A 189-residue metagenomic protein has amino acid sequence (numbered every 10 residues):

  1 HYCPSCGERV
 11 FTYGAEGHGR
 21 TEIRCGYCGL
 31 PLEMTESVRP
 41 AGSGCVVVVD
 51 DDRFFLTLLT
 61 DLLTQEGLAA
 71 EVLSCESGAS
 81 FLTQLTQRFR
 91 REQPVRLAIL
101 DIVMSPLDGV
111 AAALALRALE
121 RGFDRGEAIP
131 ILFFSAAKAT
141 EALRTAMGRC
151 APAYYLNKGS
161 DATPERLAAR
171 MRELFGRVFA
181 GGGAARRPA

Functional and structural regions predicted by a protein language model:
H1-C45, T60, E66, D124-E127 (+1 more regions): Non-catalytic signal-transmission and effector/linker regions of two-component phosphorelay proteins
C3, S43-F55, L59-L63, A98 (+1 more regions): Conserved acidic segment of CheY-like receiver
S74-Q87, G109: Helix N-cap/capping motif at the beta->alpha junctions
R96, D101-S105: Active-site residues of response regulator receiver
S105-D108, A139: The feature encodes the CheY-like receiver
V110-G126: Short amphipathic alpha-helix used as the core "switch/output" element in two-component signaling
F134-S135, K158: Hydrophobic/aromatic residues positioned on beta-strands within the core alpha/beta folds
T145-L156: As written
